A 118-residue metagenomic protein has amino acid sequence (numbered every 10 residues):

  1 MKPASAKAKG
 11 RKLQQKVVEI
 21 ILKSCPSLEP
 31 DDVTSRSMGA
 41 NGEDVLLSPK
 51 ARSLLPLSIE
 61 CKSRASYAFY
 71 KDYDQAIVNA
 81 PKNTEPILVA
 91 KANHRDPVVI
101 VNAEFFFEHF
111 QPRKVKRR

Functional and structural regions predicted by a protein language model:
M1-R118: Catalytic phosphate/metal-binding cores of nucleic-acid and nucleotide-processing enzymes, i.e., regions that mediate
